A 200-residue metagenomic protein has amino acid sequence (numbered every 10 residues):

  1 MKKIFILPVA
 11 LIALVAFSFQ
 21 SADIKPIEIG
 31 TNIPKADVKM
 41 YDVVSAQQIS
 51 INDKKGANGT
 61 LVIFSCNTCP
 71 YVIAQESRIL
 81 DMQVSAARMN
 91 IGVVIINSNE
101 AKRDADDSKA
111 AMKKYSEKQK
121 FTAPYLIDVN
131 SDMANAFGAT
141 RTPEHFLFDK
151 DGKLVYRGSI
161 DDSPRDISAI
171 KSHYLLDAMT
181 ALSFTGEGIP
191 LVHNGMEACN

Functional and structural regions predicted by a protein language model:
M1-I24: Bacterial Sec-dependent N-terminal signal peptides
Q20-N52: N-terminal "domain-start" segment that seeds a small globular fold
S50-I73, M179: Short active-site neighborhood of thiol/selenol oxidoreductases, capturing the structured segment around
G56-T60, M89-V93, K120-P124, K150-D151: Loop/turn elements at helix/coil->beta-strand transitions in domains of secreted/extracellular proteins
C66-Q75, H145, E197-N200: Short, thiol/selenol-centered motifs that function as redox-active sites or metal-ligating centers
I73-K118, D132-A134: Structural microenvironment flanking redox-active thiols in thiol-disulfide oxidoreductases
K113-D149, V155: Short, internal strand/loop/helix patches that form the active-site neighborhood or redox-interaction surface
D149-N200: Thiol-/selenol-based redox modules, centered on thioredoxin-like and closely related oxidoreductase domains
